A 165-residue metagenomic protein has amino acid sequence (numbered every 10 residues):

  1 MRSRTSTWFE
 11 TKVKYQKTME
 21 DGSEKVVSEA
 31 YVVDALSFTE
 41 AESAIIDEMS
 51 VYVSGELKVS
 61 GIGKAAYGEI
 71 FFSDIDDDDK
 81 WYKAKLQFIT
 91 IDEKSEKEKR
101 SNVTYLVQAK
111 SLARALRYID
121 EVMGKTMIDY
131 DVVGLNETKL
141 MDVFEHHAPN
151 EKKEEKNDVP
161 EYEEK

Functional and structural regions predicted by a protein language model:
M1-S43: The feature marks the first
M1-T11, E24, D47, V51-I89 (+1 more regions): Intrinsic disorder/low-complexity detector
K17-D34, V51-S54, D92-Y105, K125-M127 (+1 more regions): A cross-kingdom feature marking solvent-exposed beta-strand/loop segments within repeated, beta-rich binding/scaffold
T18-E20, F38-E40, E69, I91-E93 (+2 more regions): Generic "edge-of-domain/loop-turn" microfeature
S37-A41, S60-G61, S111-A115, V133-N136: Short, surface-exposed, polar/charged, turn-prone segments marking secondary-structure boundaries
E40-M49, A115-M123: Short amphipathic, charge-patterned alpha-helical segments
G63-M127: Short, solvent-exposed interaction modules
